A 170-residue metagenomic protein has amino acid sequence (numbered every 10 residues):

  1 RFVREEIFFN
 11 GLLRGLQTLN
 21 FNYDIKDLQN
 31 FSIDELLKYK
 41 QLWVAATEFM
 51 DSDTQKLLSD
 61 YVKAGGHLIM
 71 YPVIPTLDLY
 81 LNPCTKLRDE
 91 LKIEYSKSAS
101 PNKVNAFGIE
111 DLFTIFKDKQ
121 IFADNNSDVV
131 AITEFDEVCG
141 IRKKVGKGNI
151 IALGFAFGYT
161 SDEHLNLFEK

Functional and structural regions predicted by a protein language model:
R1-Y39, K143-K144: Aromatic-Pro/Gly-enriched surface loop or interdomain linker that acts as a lid/target-recognition segment
R4, I33, L37, A46-K170: A conserved amphipathic helix/loop scaffold that creates a polar/acidic microenvironment used either to coordinate
L42-V44: Receiver (REC) domain switch-region micro-motif
